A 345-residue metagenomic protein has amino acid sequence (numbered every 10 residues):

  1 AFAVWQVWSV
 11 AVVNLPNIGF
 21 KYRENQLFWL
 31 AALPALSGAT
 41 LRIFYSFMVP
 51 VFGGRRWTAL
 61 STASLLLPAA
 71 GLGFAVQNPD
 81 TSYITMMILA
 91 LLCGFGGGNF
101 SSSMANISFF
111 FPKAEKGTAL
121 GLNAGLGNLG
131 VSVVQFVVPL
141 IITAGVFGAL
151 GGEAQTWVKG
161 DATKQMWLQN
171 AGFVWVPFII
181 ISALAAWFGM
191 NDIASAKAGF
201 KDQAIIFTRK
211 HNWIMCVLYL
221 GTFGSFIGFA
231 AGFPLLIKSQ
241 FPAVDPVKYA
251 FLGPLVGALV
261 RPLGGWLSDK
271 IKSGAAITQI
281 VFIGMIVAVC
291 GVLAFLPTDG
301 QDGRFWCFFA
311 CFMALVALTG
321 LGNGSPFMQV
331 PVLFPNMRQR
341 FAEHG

Functional and structural regions predicted by a protein language model:
W8-V13, R209-A258, P262, N323 (+1 more regions): Extracytoplasmic gate region of multi-pass secondary transporters
W29-F47, F251-G264: Central cavity-lining transmembrane alpha-helices of secondary-active solute carriers, predominantly the Major
T40-Y83: Conserved MFS/SLC helix-loop-helix module at the cytosolic interface between two early adjacent transmembrane helices
V51-T62, D269-M285: Cytoplasmic membrane-interface "Motif A"-like loop-to-helix N-cap segments of 12-TM Major Facilitator Superfamily
A63-P79, I283-D302: C-terminal ends and interior cores of transmembrane alpha-helices in multi-pass membrane transporters/permeases
S82-G98, G303-N323: Hydrophobic core of transmembrane alpha-helices in multi-pass small-molecule transporters, especially MFS/SLC-type
G97, G117-F147: Glycine-rich segments within core transmembrane alpha-helices of 12-TM secondary carriers
T143-V146, V174-A196: C-terminal membrane-cytosol helix-exit motif in multi-pass small-molecule transporters
